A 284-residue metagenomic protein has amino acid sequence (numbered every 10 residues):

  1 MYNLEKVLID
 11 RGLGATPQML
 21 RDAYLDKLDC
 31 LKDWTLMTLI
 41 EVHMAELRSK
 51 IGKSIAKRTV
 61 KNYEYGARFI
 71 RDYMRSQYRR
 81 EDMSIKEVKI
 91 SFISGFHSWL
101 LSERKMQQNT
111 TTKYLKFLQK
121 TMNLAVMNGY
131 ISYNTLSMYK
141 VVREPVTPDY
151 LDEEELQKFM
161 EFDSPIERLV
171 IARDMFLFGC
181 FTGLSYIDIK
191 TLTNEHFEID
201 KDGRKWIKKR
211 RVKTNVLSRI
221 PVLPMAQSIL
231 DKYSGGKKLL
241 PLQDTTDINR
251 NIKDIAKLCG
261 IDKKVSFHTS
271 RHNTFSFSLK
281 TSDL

Functional and structural regions predicted by a protein language model:
M1-S54: N-terminal helical hairpins
K27-L39, R58-K61, M74-S98, P241 (+1 more regions): A Lys/Arg-rich helix-loop hairpin that forms a DNA/phosphate-binding surface
R58, Y65-S76, S91-S94, S102-L136 (+2 more regions): N-terminal DNA-binding recognition helix of tyrosine site-specific recombinases/integrases
V88, K113, I171-A172, T245-T246 (+1 more regions): Short basic/aromatic active-site micro-motif
Q108, T112-Y114, M127, I131 (+2 more regions): Basic, Lys/Arg- and aromatic-enriched nucleic-acid-binding interface segment
K140, V146-D149, E155, T182 (+1 more regions): Conserved tyrosine-mediated DNA breakage-rejoining catalytic core shared by Y-recombinases
P145, R211-D254, G260, S266: C-terminal catalytic core of Y-nucleophile DNA break-rejoin enzymes
L177, F181, I187-D188, R271-L284: C-terminal catalytic core of tyrosine-transesterase DNA break-rejoin enzymes
